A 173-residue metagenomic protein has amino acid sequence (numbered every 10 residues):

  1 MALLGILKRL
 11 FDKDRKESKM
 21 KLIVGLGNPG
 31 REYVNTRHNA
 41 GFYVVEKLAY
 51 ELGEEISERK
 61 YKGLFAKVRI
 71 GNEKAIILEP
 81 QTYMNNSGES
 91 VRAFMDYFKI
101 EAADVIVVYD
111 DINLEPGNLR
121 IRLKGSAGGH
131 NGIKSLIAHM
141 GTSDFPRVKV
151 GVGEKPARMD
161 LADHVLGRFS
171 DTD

Functional and structural regions predicted by a protein language model:
A2-K124, K134, A138, T142-V148 (+2 more regions): Nucleotide and nucleotide-moiety/phosphate-recognizing core
G129-G132: Hydrophobic alpha-helical segments within soluble ligand-binding/sensing domains
D163-D173: Active-site-adjacent mobile loop/cap segments within catalytic or ligand-binding domains
